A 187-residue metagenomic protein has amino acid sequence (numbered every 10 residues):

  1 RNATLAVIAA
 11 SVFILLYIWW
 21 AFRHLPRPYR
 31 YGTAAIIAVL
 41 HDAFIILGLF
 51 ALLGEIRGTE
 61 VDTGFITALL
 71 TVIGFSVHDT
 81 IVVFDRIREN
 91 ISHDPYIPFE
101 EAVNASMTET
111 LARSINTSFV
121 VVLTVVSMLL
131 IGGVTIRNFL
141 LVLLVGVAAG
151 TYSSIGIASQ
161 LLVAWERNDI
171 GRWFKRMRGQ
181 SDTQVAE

Functional and structural regions predicted by a protein language model:
R1-V12: N-terminal membrane-entry
N2-A3, A35, H41, H93-G132 (+4 more regions): Pore- and gate-forming transmembrane helices of large, multi-pass membrane proteins
V7-I8, G32-I36, L69, L140-L144: Hydrophobic alpha-helical transmembrane segments
L15-W19, L47-E55, V72, V125-V126 (+1 more regions): Alpha-helical transmembrane segments of multipass membrane proteins
W19-L25, E166: Structural signal for the C-terminal ends of transmembrane alpha-helices and the immediately following loop
Y29-D85, G156: Hydrophobic transmembrane alpha-helices and their membrane-interface caps in long multi-pass transport proteins
T80-I91, S106: Intracellular alpha-helical coupling/juxtamembrane segments of multi-pass membrane proteins
N104, I131-E187: Hydrophobic alpha-helical transmembrane segments of membrane transport and translocation systems, primarily multi-pass
